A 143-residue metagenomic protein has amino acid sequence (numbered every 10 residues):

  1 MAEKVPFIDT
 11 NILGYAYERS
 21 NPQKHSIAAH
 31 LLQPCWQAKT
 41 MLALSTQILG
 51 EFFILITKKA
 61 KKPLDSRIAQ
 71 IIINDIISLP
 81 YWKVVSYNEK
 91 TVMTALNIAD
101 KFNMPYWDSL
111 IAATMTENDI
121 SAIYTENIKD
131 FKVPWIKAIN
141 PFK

Functional and structural regions predicted by a protein language model:
M1-L44, K62-I71, K143: Short, well-structured N-terminal submotif of metal-dependent ribonuclease cores
M1-V5, A112-K143: Acidic, PIN/NYN-like endoribonuclease modules and their adjacent C-terminal/linker elements
I12, I48, T91, L110-I111 (+1 more regions): Alpha-helix capping/helix-boundary segments
Y15-Y17, L55, P134: Residues that scaffold the ATP/ADP-binding catalytic core of kinase and kinase-like folds
A38-K39, L79-P80, P134: Structured helix-beta-strand junction loops
A43-T46, T125: Short beta-strand segments at enzyme active-site cores
I54-L79: Helix-adjacent hinge/juxtasegments
W82-A122, E126: Active-site neighborhoods of divalent-metal-dependent phosphate/nucleic-acid chemistry enzymes
